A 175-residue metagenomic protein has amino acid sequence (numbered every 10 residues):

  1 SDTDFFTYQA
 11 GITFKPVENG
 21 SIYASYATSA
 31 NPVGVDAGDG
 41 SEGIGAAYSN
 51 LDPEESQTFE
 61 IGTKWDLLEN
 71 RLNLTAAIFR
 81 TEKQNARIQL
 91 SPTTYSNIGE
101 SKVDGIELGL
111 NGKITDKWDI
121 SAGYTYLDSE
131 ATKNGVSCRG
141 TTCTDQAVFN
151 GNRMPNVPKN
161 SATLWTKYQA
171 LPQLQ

Functional and structural regions predicted by a protein language model:
S1-D4, N31-N50, I88-S96, A131-P155: Solvent-exposed loop segments that connect transmembrane elements
S1-T81, V103, K167-L171: Structural signature of Gram-negative outer-membrane beta-barrels, strongest in the C-terminal barrel of TonB-dependent
S25, A37, L74, Q89 (+2 more regions): A generic "cationic amphipathic patch" detector
V33, N70-L72, N85, D119 (+1 more regions): Intrinsically disordered, low-complexity acidic/polar segments
A77-E82, N97-Q175: Gram-negative outer-membrane beta-barrel transporters
